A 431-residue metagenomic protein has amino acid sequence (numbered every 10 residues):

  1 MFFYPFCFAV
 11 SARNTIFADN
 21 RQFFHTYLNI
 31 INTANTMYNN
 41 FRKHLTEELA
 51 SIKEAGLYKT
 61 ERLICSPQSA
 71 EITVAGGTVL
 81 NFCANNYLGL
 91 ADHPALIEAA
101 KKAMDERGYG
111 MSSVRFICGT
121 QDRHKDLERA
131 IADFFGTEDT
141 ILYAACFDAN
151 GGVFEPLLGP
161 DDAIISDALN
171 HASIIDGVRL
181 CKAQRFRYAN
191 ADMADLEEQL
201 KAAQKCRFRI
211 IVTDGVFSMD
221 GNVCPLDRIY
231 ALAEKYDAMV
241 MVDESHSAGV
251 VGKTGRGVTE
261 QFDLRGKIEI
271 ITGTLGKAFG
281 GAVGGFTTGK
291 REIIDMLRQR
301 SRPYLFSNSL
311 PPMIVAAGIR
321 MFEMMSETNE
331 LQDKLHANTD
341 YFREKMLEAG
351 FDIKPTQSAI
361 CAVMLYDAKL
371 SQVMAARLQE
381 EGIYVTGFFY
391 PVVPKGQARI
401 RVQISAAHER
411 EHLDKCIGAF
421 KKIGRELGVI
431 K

Functional and structural regions predicted by a protein language model:
M1-Y4, T15, H25, I30-T36 (+7 more regions): PLP-dependent enzyme catalytic core of the Aspartate aminotransferase-like
Y38-Y109, A238: N-terminal "arm"/small-domain region of PLP-dependent enzymes with the aminotransferase-like
E98, K102-C146: Conserved N-terminal alpha-helix of the aminotransferase class I/II PLP-enzyme fold
V153-A172: Conserved PLP-anchoring active-site segment centered on the Schiff-base-forming lysine
F186, N190-V242: Active-site phosphate-binding strand-loop segment of PLP-dependent enzymes
T254, E260-M296: Active-site PLP attachment segment
F279-M346, F351-K354: PLP-dependent aminotransferase class I/II
T328, D333-F342, L347-G382, V392 (+2 more regions): Conserved PLP-binding catalytic core of the aspartate aminotransferase-like
